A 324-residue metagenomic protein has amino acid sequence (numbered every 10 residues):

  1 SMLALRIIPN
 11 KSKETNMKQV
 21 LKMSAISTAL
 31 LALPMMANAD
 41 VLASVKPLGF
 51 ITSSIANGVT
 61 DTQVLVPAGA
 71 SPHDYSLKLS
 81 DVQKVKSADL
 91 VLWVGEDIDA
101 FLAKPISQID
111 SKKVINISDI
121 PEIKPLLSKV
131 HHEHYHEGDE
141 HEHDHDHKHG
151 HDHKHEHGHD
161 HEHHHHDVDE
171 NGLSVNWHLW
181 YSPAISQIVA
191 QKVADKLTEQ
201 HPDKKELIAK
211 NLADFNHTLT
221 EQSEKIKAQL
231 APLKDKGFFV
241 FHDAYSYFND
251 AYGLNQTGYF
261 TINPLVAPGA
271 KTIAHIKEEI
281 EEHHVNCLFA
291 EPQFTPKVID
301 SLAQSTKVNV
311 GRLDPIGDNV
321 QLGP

Functional and structural regions predicted by a protein language model:
S1-N16: Short, Lys/Arg-enriched N-terminal segments with co-localized hydrophobic residues within the first ~10-30 amino acids
M17-N38: Gram-negative bacterial Sec-dependent N-terminal signal peptides
A39-P324: Extracytoplasmic metal-acquisition and chelation regions
